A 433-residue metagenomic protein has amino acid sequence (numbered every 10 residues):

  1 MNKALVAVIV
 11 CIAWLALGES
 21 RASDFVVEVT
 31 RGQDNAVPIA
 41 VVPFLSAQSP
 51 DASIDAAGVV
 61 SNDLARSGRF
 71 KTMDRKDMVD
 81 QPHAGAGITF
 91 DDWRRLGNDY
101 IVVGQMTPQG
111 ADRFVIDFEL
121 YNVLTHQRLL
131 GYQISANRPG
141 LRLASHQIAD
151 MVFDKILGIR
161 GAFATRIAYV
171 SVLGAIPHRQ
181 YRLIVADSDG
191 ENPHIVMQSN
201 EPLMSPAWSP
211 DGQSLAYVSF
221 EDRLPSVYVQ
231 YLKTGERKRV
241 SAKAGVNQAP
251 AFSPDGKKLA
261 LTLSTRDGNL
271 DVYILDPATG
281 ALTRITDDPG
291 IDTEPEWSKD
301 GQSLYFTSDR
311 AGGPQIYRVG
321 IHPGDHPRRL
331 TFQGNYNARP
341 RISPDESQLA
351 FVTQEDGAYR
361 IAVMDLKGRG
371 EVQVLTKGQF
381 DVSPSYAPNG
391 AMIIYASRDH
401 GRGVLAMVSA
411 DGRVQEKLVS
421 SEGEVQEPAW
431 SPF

Functional and structural regions predicted by a protein language model:
A7-A16: Bacterial N-terminal signal peptides
F25, G85-M151: Amphipathic beta-strand/beta-sheet edge segments enriched in Tyr/Trp
V26-D91, V102-P108: Short beta-strand->alpha-helix linker/helix-N-cap micro-motif that forms a surface specificity/interaction loop
V103, I167-S171, S214-V218, K258-T262 (+3 more regions): Residue position within the beta-strands of beta-propeller blades
R113-V115, I176-I184, L224-Y228, G268-Y273 (+3 more regions): Structural motif
I159-T165, S205-S214, P250-K258, P295-S303 (+3 more regions): Blade-terminus and WD-like Trp-Asp/Gly-His loop motifs, strongest in beta-propeller folds
D187-M204, Q230-Q248, L275-T293, V319-Y336 (+2 more regions): Multi-bladed beta-propeller domains
